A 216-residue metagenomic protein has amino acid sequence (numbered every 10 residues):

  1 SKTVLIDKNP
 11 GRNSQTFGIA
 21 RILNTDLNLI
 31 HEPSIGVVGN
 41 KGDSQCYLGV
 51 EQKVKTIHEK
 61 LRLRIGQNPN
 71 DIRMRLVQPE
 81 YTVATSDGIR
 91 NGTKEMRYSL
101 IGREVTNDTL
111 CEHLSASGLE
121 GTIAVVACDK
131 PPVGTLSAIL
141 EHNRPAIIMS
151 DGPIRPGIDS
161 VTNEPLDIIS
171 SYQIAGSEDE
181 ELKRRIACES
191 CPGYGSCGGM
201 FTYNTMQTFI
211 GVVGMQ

Functional and structural regions predicted by a protein language model:
S1-Q216: Metallocofactor- and cofactor-centric catalytic cores in central/energy metabolism, strongly enriched
